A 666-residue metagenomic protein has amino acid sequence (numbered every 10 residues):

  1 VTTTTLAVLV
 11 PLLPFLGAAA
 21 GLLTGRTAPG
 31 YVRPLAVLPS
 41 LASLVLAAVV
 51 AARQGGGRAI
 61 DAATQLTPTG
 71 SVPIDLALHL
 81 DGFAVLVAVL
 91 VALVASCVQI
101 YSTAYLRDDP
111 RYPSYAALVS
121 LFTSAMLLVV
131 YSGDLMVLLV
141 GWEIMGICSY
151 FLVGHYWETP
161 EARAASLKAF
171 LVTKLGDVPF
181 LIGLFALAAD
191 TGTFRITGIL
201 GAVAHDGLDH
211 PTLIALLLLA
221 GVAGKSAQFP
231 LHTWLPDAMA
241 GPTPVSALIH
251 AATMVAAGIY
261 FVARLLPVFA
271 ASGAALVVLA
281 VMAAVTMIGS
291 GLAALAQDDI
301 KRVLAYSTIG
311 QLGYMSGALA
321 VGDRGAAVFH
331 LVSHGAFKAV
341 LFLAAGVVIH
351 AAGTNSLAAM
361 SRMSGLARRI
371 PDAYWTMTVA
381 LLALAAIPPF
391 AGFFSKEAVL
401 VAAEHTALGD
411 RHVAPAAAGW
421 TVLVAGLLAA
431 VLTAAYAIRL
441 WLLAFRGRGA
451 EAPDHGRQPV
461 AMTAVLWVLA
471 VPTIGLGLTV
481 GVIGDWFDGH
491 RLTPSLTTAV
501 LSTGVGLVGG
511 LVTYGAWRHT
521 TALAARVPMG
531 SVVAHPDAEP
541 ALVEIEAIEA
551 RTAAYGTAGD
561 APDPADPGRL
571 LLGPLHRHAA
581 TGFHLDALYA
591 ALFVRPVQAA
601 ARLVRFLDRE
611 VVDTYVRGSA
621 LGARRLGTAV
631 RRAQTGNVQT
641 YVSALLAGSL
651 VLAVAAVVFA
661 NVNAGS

Functional and structural regions predicted by a protein language model:
V1-L9, Y31-P34, L76-L90, L128-G141 (+5 more regions): Membrane-entry segments of alpha-helical transmembrane domains in multi-pass membrane proteins
T2-V8, A19-A117, A189-L208, T212 (+4 more regions): Transmembrane helix-loop-helix hairpins at membrane boundaries of multipass inner-membrane proteins
F15-A18, S40-V49, S96, I288 (+2 more regions): Hydrophobic core of alpha-helical transmembrane segments in multi-pass integral membrane proteins
L38-Q54, G176-F185, M377-P389, V465-T479 (+3 more regions): Hydrophobic alpha-helical membrane-insertion segments
R58-L80, T406-A418, L621-R625, A629: Interfacial loop/helix-cap signal at membrane boundaries in integral membrane proteins
F83, V89, C97-L138, I147-A461 (+1 more regions): Hydrophobic transmembrane alpha-helices and their helix-loop junctions in integral membrane proteins
K338-F342, G419-H455, L501-A554: Predominantly late transmembrane helices and immediately cytosolic-facing juxtamembrane segments
G484-T497, R526-S666: Aromatic-capped, Gly/Pro-kinked transmembrane alpha-helices
